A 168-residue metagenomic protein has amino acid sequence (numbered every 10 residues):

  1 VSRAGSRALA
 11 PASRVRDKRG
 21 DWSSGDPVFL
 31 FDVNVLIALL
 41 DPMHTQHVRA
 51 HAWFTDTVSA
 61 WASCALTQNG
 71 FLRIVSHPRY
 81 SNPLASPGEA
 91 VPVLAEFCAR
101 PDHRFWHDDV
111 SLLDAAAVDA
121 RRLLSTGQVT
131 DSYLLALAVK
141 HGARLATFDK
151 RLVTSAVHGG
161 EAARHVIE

Functional and structural regions predicted by a protein language model:
V1-S63, V75-P92: Short, well-structured N-terminal submotif of metal-dependent ribonuclease cores
S2-P27, V110-L124, S132-E168: Acidic, PIN/NYN-like endoribonuclease modules and their adjacent C-terminal/linker elements
D32-V33, T67, F148: A secondary-structure boundary/capping signal
L36, Q68-F71, L152-V153: A generic structural signal for short hydrophobic patches within well-formed alpha-helices
P42, A65-N69, V91-L123: Acidic catalytic patch
F54, F97-C98, A138: A generic structural signal for well-ordered alpha-helical segments
